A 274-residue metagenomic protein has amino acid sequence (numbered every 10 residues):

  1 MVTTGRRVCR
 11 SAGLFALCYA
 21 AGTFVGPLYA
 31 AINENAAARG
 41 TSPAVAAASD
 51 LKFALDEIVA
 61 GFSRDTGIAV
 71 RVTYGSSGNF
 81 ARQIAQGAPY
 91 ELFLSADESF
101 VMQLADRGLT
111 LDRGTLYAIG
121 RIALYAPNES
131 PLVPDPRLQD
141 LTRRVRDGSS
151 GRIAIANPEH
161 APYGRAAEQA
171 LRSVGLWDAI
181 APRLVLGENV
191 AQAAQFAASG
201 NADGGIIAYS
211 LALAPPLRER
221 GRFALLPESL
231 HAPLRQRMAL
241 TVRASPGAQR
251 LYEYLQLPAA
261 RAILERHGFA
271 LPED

Functional and structural regions predicted by a protein language model:
M1-R7: N-terminal secretory signal peptides that target proteins for export/translocation
V8-C9, G13, A166: Intrinsically disordered, metal-sensing/regulatory segments
V8-C9, V25, I32: Intrinsically disordered, low-complexity linker/propeptide segments enriched in Ser/Thr/Gly/Pro and acidic residues
A12-P27: Bacterial N-terminal signal peptides
Y29-G78, R82-A88, S95-E98, M102-T110 (+2 more regions): Exported/periplasmic ABC-transporter solute-binding proteins
